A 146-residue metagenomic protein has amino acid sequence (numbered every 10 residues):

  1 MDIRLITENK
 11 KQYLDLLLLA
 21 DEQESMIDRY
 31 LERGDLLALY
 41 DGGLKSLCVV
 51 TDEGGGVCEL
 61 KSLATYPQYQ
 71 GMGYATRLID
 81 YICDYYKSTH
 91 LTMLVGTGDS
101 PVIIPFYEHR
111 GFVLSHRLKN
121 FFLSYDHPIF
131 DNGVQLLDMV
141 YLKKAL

Functional and structural regions predicted by a protein language model:
M1-N9, V140, L146: Conserved N-terminal entry element of GNAT/NAT acetyltransferase domains
R4-P67, I79: Acetyl-CoA-dependent GNAT
G34-L36, L136-Y141: Short hydrophobic/aromatic beta-strand or adjacent loop that forms the aromatic wall/cage of a ligand/substrate-binding
G56, L91, V113: Short acidic/polar active-site loop segments enriched in Thr and Asp
Y69, G73-Y81: Conserved acetyl-CoA pyrophosphate-binding loop and the N-cap/start of the following alpha-helix in GNAT-like
Y86-D99: Conserved GNAT acetyl-CoA-binding A-motif
L94-G96, E108, V113-Q135: Conserved catalytic-core motifs of GNAT/GCN5-like acyltransferases
